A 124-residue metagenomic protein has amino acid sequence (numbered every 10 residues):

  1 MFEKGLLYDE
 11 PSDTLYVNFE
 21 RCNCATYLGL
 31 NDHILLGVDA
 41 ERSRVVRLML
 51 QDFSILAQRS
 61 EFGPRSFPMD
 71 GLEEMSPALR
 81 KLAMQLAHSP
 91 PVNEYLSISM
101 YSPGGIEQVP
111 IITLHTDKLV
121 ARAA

Functional and structural regions predicted by a protein language model:
M1-H33, A40, I55-F62, S66-A124: Intrinsically disordered terminal and processing segments
L35-L50: Short, well-structured hydrophobic secondary-structure segments
